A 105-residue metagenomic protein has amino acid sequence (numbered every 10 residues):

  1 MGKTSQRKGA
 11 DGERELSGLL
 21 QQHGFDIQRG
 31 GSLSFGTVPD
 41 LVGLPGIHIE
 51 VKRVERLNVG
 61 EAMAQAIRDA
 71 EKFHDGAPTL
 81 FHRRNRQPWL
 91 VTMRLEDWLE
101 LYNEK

Functional and structural regions predicted by a protein language model:
M1-K105: Catalytic phosphate/metal-binding cores of nucleic-acid and nucleotide-processing enzymes, i.e., regions that mediate
